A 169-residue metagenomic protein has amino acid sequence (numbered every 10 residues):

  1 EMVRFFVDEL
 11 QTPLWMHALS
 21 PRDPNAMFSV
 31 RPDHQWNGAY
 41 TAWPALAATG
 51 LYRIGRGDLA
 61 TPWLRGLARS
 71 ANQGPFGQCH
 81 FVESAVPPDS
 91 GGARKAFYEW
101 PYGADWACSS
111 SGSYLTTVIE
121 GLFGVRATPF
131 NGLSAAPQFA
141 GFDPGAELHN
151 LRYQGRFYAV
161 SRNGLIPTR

Functional and structural regions predicted by a protein language model:
E1, N37-R53, P101, A107-E120: Well-ordered alpha-helical segments within folded domains of soluble proteins
E1-A42, N72-Y98, T117, N150-R152 (+1 more regions): Extended glycan-interaction surfaces of carbohydrate-active proteins
V3, L59-A60: Solenoid-repeat scaffolds in large eukaryotic assemblies
D8, A47, R53-G57, G66-Q73 (+1 more regions): Short, well-ordered loop/turn and helix-capping segments at boundaries between secondary-structure elements and domains
D23, G66-A68, V82-V86, L133-G141: A glycine-rich phosphate-binding loop feature that marks nucleotide/adenosyl-phosphate handling sites
A45, Y52-G57, A140, Y153 (+1 more regions): Short, glycine-/Ser/Thr-/acidic-enriched flexible segments
A47, A146-E147, R156: Residue-level marker for the onset of beta-strands and adjacent loop->beta junctions in well-ordered domains
D58, L64, P101-E147: Catalytic cores of secreted or luminal carbohydrate-active enzymes
